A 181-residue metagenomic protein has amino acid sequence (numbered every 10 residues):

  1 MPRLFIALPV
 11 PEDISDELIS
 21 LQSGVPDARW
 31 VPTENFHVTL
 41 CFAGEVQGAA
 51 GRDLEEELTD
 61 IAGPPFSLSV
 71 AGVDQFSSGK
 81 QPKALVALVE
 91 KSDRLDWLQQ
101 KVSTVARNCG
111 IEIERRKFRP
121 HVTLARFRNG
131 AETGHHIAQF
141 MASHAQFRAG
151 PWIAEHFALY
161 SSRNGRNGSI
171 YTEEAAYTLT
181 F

Functional and structural regions predicted by a protein language model:
M1-F181: Histidine-dependent nucleotide/RNA phosphoesterase domain, centered on the 2H-phosphoesterase fold with its duplicated
